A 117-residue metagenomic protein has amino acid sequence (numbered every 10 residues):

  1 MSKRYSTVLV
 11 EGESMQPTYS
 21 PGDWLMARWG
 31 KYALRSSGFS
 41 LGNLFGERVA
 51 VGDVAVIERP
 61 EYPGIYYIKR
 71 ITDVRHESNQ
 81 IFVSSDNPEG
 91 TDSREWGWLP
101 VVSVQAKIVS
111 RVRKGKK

Functional and structural regions predicted by a protein language model:
M1-F82, P88: Feature for secretory/organellar precursors and membrane-associated catalytic proteins
P17, W98-V101, R111: Generic structural "secondary-structure junction" signal
G38, R94, K116-K117: Short, charged, solvent-exposed linker or helix-capping segments at domain edges/interfaces that act as flexible hinges
V51, K107-S110: Secondary-structure boundary/capping motif
N79-V83, S110-K117: Short acidic, Gly/Pro-enriched loop/turn segments at secondary-structure junctions
F82-V101: Short solvent-exposed strand/turn elements
